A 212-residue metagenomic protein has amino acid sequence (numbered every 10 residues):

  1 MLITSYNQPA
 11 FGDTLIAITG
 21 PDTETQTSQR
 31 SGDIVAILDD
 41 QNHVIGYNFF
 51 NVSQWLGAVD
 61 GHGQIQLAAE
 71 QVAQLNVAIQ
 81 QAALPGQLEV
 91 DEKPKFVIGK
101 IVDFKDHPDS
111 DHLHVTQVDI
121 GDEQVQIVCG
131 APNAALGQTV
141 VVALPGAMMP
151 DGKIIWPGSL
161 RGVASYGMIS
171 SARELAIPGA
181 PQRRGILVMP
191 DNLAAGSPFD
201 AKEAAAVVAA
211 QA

Functional and structural regions predicted by a protein language model:
M1-A212: Phosphate-backbone binding interfaces of nucleic-acid-interacting proteins
